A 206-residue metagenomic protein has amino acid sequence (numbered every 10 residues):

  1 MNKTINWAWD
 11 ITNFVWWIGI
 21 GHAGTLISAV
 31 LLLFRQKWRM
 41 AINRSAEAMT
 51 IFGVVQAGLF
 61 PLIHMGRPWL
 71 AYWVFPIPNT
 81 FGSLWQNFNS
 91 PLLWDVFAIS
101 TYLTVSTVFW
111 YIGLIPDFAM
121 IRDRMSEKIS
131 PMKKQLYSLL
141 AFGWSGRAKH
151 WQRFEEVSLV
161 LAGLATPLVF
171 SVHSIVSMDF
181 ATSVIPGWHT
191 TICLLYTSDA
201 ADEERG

Functional and structural regions predicted by a protein language model:
M1-T12, G66-L92, R147-E155, I175-L195: Membrane-interface interhelical loops and short amphipathic "cap" helices that link adjacent transmembrane segments
W9-G21: Interfacial helix-start motif at the membrane-water boundary
G19-G21, T25-W38, A46-F81, W85-A141: Transmembrane-helix bundle segments that line or gate the permeation/cavity pathway in multi-pass membrane proteins
A41-A48, L161-L164: Membrane-interfacial loop-to-transmembrane alpha-helix junctions, especially the N-terminal start
A119, S126-T191: A charged, amphipathic alpha-helical module
Y196-E203: Conserved small/polar residues in nucleotide/adenosyl-binding loops
